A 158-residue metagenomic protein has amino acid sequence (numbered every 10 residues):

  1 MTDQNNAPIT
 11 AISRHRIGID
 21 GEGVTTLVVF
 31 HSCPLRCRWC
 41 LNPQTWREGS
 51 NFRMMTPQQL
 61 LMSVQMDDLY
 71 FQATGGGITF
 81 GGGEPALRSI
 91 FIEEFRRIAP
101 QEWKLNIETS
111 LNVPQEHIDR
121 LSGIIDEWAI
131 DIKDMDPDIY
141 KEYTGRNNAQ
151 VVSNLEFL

Functional and structural regions predicted by a protein language model:
M1-M54, M66-Q72: N-terminal [4Fe-4S]-dependent radical SAM core
Q4-I9, P57-Q59, N106-T109: A short linear-motif detector with a strong N-terminal bias
S50-P57, T144-N148: Flexible, glycine- and charge-enriched loops at secondary-structure boundaries
L61, Q65-L69, T74-G77, G81-L158: Conserved AdoMet/S-adenosylmethionine-binding subsite of the radical SAM
